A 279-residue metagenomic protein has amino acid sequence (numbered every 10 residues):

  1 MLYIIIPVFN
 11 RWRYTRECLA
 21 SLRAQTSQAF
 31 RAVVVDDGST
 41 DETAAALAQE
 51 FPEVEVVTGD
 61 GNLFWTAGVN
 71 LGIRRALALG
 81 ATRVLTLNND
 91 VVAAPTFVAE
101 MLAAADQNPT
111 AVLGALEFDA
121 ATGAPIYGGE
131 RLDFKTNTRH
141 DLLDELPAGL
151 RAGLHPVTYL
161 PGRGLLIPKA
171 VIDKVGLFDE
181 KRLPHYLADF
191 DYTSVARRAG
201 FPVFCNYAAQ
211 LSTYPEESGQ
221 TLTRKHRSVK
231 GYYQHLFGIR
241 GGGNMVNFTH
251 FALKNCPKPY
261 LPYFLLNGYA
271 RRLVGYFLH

Functional and structural regions predicted by a protein language model:
A20-A29: Short, acidic, metal-binding catalytic loop of nucleotide-sugar glycosyltransferases
D36-A45: A conserved acidic beta->alpha catalytic loop
G59-L79: Glycine-rich, basic loop-to-helix element that forms the pyrophosphate-binding segment of sugar-nucleotide handling
A81-V92: Short beta-strand-to-loop acidic/aromatic patch adjacent to the donor-nucleotide binding site
V92-D133: Conserved donor NDP-sugar-binding/catalytic core segment of glycosyltransferases
L146-I167, H235-L236: A recurrent flexible, glycine/aromatic-enriched loop bordering the glycosyltransferase active site that acts as
Y159, G164-I167, V171-G176, K181-A209: A short, conserved alpha-helix in the catalytic core of glycosyltransferases
G219, R224-H279: Non-catalytic, C-terminal membrane-associated alpha-helical segments of glycosyltransferases
